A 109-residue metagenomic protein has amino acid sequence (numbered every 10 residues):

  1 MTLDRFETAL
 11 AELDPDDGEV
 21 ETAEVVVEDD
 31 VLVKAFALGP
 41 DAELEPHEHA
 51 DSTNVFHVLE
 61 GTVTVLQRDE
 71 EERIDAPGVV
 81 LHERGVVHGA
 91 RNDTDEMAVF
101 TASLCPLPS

Functional and structural regions predicted by a protein language model:
M1-K34, E45: A short, N-terminal "cap"/entry segment at the start of jelly-roll beta-barrel domains of the cupin/DSBH fold
A23-V25, A35-F36, L44-H49, Q67 (+1 more regions): Short histidine-centered beta-strand/loop micro-motifs that create catalytic or ligand/metal-coordination sites
D29-V31, G39-A42, T62, E71 (+1 more regions): Short, charged/polar surface micro-motifs in flexible loops or helix N-caps
V31, P40, D51, E70 (+2 more regions): A generic "binding-loop/recognition-motif" signal
A37-G39, A50-Q67, S103: Short, conserved beta-strand element in jelly-roll/cupin
R68-G85: Short acidic-glycine-tyrosine-enriched beta hairpin
R84-S109: Ligand-binding loop in jelly-roll beta-barrel domains
